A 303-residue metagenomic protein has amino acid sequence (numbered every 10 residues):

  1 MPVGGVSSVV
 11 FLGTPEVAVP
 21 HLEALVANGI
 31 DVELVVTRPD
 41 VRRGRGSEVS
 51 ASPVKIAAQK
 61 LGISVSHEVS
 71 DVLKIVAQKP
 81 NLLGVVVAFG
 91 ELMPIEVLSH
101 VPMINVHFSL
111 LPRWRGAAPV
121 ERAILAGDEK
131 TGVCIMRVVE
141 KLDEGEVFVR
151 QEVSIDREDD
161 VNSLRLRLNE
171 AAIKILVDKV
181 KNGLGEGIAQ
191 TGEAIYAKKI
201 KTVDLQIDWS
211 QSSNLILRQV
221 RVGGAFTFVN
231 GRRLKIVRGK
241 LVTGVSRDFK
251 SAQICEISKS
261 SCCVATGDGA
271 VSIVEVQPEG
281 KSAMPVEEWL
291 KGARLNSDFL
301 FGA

Functional and structural regions predicted by a protein language model:
M1-S8, A27, A77-Q78, S297-A303: Short, low-complexity, intrinsically disordered N-terminal peptides in bacterial proteins
P2-R45: N-terminal Rossmann-like dinucleotide-binding module
N28, L82-A197, T202-V203: Donor/substrate-binding cores of folate-linked one-carbon enzymes
V41-Q59: N-terminal beta-loop-helix "entrance" segment that forms/cooperates in small-molecule cofactor or anionic ligand
S47-S52, K74, V86-V87: Core alpha/beta nucleotide-donor-binding catalytic domains of modification enzymes
S64-V69: Short acidic-hydrophobic, aromatic-tinged amphipathic segments that line or gate anion-handling sites
D71-N81: Short amphipathic alpha-helix with an adjacent loop that forms part of the alpha/beta core around
T191-A303: Internal anion-binding site segments
